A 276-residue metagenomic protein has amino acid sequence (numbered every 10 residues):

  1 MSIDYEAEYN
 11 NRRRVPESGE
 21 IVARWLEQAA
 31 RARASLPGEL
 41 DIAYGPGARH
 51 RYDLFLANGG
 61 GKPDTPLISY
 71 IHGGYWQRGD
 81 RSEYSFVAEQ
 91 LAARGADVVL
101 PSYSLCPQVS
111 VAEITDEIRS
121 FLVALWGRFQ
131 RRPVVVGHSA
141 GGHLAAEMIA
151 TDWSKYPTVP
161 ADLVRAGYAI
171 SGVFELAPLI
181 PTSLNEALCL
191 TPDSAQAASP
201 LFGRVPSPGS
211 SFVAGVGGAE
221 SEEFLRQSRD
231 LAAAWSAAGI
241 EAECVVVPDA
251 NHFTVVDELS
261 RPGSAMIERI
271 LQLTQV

Functional and structural regions predicted by a protein language model:
M1-V276: Alpha/beta-hydrolase superfamily serine-hydrolase fold, recognizing
